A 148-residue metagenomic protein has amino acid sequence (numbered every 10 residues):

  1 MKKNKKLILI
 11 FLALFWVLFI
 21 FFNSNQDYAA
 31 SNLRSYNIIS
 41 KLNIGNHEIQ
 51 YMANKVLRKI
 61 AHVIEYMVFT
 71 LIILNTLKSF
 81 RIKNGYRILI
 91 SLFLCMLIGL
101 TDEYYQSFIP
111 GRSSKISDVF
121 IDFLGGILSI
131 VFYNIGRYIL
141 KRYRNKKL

Functional and structural regions predicted by a protein language model:
M1-K5, K78-Y86: Membrane-interface helix-boundary motifs at transmembrane edges
M1-L71: "…centered on the first transmembrane helix and the immediately adjacent amphipathic helix/loop
L7-F11, I88-F93, V119-F120: Hydrophobic alpha-helical transmembrane segments
F15-I20, R87-S107: Small-polar-interrupted transmembrane alpha-helices in polytopic inner-membrane proteins
E65-F80, G126-L140: Membrane-interfacial alpha-helical segments at the cytosolic side of multi-pass membrane proteins
F93-I98, L124-L128, F132: Hydrophobic faces of alpha-helical transmembrane segments in multi-pass integral membrane proteins
G99-F123: Interfacial helix-loop-helix junctions of multi-pass membrane proteins
R144-L148: Short, charged juxtamembrane terminal tails flanking transmembrane helices
